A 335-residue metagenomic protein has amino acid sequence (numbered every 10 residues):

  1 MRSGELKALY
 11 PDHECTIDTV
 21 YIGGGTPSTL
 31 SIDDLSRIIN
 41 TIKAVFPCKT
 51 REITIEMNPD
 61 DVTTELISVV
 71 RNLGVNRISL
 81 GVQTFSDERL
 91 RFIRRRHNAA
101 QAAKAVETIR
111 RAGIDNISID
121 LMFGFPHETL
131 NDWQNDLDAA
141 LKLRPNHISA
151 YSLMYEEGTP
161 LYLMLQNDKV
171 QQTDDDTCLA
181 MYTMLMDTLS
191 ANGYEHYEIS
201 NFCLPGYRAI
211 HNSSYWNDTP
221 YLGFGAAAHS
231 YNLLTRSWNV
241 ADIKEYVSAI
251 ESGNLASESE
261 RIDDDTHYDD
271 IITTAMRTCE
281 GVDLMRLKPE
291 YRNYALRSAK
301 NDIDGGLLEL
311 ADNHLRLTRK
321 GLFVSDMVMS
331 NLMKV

Functional and structural regions predicted by a protein language model:
M1-L9, C15-Y291: C-terminal scaffold of the Radical SAM
G4, D33, L296-R297, F323: Auxiliary N-terminal substrate/complex-recognition segments of SAM-dependent methyltransferases
Y10, F46, V328-L332: C-terminal alpha-helix/helix-terminus motif
P289-D304: Short amphipathic alpha-helical interaction segments
I303-N313: A short, conserved structural fragment
H314-T318: Minor-groove-contacting beta-hairpin "wing" of winged helix-turn-helix DNA-binding domains
K320-V335: Short, amphipathic alpha-helical interaction segments positioned at domain boundaries
